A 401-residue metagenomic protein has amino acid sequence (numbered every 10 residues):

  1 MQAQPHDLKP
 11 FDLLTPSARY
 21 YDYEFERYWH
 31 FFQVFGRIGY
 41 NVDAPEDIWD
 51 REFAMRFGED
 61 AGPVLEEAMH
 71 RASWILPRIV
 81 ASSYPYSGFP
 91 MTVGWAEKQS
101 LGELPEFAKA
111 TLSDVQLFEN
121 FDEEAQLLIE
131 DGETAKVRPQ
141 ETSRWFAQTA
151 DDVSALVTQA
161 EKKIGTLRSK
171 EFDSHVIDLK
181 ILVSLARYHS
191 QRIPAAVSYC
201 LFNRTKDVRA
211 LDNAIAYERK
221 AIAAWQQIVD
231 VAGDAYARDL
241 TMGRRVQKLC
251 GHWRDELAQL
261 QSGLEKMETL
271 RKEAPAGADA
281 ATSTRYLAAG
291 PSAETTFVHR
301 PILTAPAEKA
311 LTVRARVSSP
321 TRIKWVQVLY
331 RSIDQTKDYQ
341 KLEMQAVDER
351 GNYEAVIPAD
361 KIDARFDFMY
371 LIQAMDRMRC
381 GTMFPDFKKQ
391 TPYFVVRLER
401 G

Functional and structural regions predicted by a protein language model:
Q2-A3, Y330: Glycine-rich, histidine-containing beta strand-loop boundary motifs that form or position
A3-H252: C-terminal non-catalytic alpha-helical accessory regions
C250, R254-L257, Q261: Aromatic (Trp/Tyr) and acidic
L260-G401: Glycan-association/targeting regions that enable binding to alpha-glucans and other polysaccharides
